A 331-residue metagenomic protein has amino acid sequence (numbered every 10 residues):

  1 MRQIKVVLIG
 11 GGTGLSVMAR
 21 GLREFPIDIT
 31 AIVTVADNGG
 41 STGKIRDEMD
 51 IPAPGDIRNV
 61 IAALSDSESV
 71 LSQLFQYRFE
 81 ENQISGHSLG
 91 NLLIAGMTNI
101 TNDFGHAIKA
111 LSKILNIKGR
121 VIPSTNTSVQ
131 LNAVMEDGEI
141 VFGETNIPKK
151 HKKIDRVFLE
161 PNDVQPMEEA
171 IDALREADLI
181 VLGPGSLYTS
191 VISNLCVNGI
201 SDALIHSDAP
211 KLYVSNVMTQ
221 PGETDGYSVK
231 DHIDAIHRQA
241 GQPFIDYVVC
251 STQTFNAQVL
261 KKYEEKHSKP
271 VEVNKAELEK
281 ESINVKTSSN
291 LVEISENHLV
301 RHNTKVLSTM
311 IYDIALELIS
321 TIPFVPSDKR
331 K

Functional and structural regions predicted by a protein language model:
R2, G21-I27, V33-D50, P166-M167 (+5 more regions): Conserved phosphate- and dinucleotide-binding cores of soluble alpha/beta proteins, encompassing both enzyme active
L8, A31-I32, Y213, C250: Structural beta-sheet core signal
T13-G14: Hydrophobic/small residue at the entry helix of a nucleotide-binding pocket
A36-K152, S308-L316, V325-R330: Electropositive, gly/pro-rich neighborhoods at or near active sites that engage anionic ligands
L74-D103, G185-T189, M218-T224, F255 (+1 more regions): Glycine-rich phosphate/diphosphate-binding loops and the adjacent beta-loop-alpha structural elements that coordinate
T127-Y188: Active-site gating loop/helix substructures
G226-K331: C-terminal functional extensions of proteins
